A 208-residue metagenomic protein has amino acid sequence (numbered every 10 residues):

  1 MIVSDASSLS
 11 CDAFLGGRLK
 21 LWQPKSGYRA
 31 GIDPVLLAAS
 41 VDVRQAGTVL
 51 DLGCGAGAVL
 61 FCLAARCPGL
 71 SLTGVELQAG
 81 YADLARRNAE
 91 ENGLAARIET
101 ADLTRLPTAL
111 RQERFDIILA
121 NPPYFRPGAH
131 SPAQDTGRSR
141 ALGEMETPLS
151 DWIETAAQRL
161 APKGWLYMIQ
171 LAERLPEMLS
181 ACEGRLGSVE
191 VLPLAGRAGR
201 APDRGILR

Functional and structural regions predicted by a protein language model:
I2-R44: Class I SAM-dependent transferase core
K20, S71, R97, G187-E190: Conserved beta-strand segments of alpha/beta enzyme cores
S26, E146-D203: Conserved Class I SAM-dependent methyltransferase catalytic core
A38, Q134-G137, G184-R185: Glycine-rich, phosphate-binding/catalytic loops in enzymes
A39-A120, F125-S131: Conserved SAM/SAH cofactor-binding pocket of Class I
P122-D151: Mobile active-site "lid"/loop adjacent to the S-adenosyl-L-methionine
G205-R208: C-terminal lobe and adjacent flexible extensions of AdoMet/dcAdoMet transferase-like proteins
